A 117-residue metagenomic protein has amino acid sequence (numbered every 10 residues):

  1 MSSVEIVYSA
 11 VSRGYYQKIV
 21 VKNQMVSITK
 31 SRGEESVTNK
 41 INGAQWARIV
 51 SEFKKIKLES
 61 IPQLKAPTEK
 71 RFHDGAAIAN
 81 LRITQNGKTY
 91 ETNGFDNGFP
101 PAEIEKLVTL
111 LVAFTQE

Functional and structural regions predicted by a protein language model:
M1-T29: N-terminal export/targeting and maturation segments
M1-V11, I41, E52, Q63-E117: Short, well-ordered, aromatic-rich surface patches in folded extracellular/luminal domains
Y16-K18, E34-T38, G87-E91: Short, mixed charged/polar active-site loops that provide acid/base catalysis or chelate metal/phosphate cofactors
N23-I28, A47, E59, P100-A102 (+1 more regions): Short, low-complexity, polar/charged sequence segments that are solvent-exposed and flexible
I28-P62: A short-motif feature that recognizes glycine-rich, charge-decorated loops that bind or process nucleotide phosphates
